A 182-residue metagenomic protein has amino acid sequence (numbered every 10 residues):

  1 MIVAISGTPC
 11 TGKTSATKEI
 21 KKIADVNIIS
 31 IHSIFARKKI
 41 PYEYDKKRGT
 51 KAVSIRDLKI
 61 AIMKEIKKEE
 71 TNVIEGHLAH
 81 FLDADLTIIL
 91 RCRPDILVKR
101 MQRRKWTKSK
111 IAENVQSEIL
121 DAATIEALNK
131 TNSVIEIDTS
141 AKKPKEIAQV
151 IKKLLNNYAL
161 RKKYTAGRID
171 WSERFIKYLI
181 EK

Functional and structural regions predicted by a protein language model:
M1-I2: Pre-Walker A (Motif I) flank of P-loop NTPase domains
I5: Hydrophobic anchor at the beta1->P-loop junction of P-loop NTPases
P9: The conserved Walker
K13: Conserved lysine of the Walker
A16, I20: Hydrophobic positions on the alpha1 helix immediately C-terminal to the Walker A/P-loop
V26-L82, D170-F175: ATP-dependent small-molecule kinase phosphotransfer cores that center on conserved nucleotide phosphate-binding segments
E43, C92-I135, A141: A glycine- and Lys/Arg-enriched "phosphate-lid" helix/loop adjacent to the NTP-binding pocket of small-molecule kinases
N129-K182: NTP-dependent small-molecule kinase module
